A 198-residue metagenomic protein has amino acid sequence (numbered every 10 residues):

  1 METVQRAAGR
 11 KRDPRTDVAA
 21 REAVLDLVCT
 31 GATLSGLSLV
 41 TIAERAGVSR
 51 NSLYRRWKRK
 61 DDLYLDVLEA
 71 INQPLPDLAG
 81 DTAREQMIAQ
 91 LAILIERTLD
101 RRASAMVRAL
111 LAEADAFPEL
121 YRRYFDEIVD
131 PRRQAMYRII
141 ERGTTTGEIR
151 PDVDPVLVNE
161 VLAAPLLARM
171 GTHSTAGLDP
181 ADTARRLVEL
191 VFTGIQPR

Functional and structural regions predicted by a protein language model:
M1-R45, D62: Basic, helix-initiating cap at the start of DNA-binding domains
T16, K60, V67, I71 (+3 more regions): Hydrophobic/aromatic residues within well-ordered alpha-helical segments
A20, R59-Y64, P74, M87 (+1 more regions): Short amphipathic alpha-helical segment with a characteristic S/N-K-E followed by hydrophobic residues
L39, L65-L75: Short, basic, alpha-helical segments at the C-terminal edge of helix-turn-helix-like DNA-binding modules
A46-W57: Short hydrophobic/aromatic patch on the recognition helix
D62, V67-L68, L99-D126: Amphipathic alpha-helical segments used for helix-helix packing
L75-R108, V158-N159: Hydrophobic alpha-helical connector segments
R122, D126, D130, T144-L190 (+1 more regions): Hydrophobic/aromatic-rich alpha-helical bundle segments in the mid-to-C-terminal region
